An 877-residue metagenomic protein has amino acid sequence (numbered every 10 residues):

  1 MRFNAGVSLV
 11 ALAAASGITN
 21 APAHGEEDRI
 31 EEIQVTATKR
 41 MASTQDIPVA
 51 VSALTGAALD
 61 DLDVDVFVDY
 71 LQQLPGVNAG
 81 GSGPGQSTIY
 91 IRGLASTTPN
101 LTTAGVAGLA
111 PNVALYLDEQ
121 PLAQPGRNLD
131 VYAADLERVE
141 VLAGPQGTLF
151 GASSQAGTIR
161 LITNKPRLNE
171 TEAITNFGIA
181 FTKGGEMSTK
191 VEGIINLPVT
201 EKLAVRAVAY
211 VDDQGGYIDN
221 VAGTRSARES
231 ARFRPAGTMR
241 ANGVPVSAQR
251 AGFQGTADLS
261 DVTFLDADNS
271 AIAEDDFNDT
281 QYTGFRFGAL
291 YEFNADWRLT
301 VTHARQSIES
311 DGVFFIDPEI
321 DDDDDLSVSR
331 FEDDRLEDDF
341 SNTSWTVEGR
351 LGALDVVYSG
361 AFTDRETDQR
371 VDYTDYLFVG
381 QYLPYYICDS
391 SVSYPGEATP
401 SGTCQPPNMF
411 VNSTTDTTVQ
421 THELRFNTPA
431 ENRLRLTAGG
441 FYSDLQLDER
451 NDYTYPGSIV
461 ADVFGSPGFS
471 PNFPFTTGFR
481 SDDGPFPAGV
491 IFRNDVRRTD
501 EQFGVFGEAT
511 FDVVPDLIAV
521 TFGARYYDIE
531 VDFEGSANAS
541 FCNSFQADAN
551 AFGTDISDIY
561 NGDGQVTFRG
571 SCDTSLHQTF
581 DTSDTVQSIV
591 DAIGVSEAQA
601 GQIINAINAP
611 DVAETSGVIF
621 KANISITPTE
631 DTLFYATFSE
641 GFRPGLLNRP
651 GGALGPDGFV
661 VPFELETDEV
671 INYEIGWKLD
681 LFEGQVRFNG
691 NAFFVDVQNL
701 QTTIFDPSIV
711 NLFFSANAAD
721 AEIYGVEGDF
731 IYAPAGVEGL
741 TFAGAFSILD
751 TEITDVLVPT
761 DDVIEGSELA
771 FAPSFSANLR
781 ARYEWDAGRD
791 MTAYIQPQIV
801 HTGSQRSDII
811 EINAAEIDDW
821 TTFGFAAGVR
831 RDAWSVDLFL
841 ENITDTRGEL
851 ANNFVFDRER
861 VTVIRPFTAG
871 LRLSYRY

Functional and structural regions predicted by a protein language model:
E32, Y453-P456, V460, Q798-I810 (+1 more regions): C-terminal beta-signal and adjacent terminal beta-strands/loops of Gram-negative outer-membrane beta-barrel proteins
T88-Y90, T103, V141, S154-F177 (+1 more regions): N-terminal periplasmic accessory domains that precede and gate Gram-negative outer-membrane beta-barrel machines
T103-A143, G193, P235: Short acidic/polar hinge/loop motifs at secondary-structure boundaries that mediate gating or recognition
K183-S310, T417-H422, A430-S443, R497 (+3 more regions): Transmembrane beta-barrel wall of Gram-negative outer-membrane proteins
L290-N294, A304, F426-P429, G439-S443 (+2 more regions): Structural signature of Gram-negative outer-membrane beta-barrels, strongest in the C-terminal barrel of TonB-dependent
T346-T374, T627-G651, E664-V726, F730-I731 (+3 more regions): Membrane-embedded beta-barrel scaffold of Gram-negative outer-membrane proteins
Y386, S390-E423, F486, Q502 (+5 more regions): Outer membrane beta-barrel strand-and-loop segments of large Gram-negative receptors, especially TonB-dependent
L436, L517-V520, Q685-V697, F714-I809 (+1 more regions): Gram-negative outer-membrane beta-barrel transporters
